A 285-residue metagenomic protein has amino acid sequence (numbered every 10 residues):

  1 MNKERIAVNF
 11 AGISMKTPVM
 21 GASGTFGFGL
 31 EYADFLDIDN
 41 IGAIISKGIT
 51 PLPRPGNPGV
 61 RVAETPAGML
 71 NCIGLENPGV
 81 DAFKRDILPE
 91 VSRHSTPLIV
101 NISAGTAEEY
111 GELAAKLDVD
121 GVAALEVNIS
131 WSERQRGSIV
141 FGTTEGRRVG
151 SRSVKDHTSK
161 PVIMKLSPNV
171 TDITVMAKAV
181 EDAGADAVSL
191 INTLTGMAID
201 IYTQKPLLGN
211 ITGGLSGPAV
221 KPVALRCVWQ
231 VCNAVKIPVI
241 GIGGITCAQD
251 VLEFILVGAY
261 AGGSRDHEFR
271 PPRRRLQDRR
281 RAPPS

Functional and structural regions predicted by a protein language model:
M1-L98, A104-G105, D278: N-terminal capping/small domains of soluble enzymes
S23, I102, I129, L166 (+1 more regions): Short glycine-centered, acidic/aromatic-flanked micro-motifs in structured strand/loop junctions that mark active-site
G24, I49, S130, T193 (+1 more regions): Flexible loop residues that form catalytic and substrate-binding hotspots at small-molecule/glycan-binding clefts
G29, R54, Q135, A198 (+1 more regions): Glycine/Thr-rich phosphate-binding loops of Rossmann-like dinucleotide-binding domains
D34, I38, G59, G105-I240 (+1 more regions): Alpha/beta enzyme core
G56-P66, I199-G213, I255, D266-S285: C-terminal helical cap(s) of enzyme catalytic domains, especially alpha/beta-barrels
